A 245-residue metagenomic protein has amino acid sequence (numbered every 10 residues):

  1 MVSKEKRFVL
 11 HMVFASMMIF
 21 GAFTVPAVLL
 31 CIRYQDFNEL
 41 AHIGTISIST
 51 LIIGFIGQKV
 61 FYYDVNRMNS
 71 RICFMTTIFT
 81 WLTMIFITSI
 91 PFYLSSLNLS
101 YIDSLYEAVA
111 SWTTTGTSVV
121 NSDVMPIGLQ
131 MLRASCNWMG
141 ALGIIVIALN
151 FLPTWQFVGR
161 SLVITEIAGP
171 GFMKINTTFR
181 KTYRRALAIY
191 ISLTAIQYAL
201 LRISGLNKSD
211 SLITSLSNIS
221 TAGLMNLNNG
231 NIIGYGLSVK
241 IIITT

Functional and structural regions predicted by a protein language model:
M1-T245: Membrane-proximal intracellular helices of multi-pass ion channels
